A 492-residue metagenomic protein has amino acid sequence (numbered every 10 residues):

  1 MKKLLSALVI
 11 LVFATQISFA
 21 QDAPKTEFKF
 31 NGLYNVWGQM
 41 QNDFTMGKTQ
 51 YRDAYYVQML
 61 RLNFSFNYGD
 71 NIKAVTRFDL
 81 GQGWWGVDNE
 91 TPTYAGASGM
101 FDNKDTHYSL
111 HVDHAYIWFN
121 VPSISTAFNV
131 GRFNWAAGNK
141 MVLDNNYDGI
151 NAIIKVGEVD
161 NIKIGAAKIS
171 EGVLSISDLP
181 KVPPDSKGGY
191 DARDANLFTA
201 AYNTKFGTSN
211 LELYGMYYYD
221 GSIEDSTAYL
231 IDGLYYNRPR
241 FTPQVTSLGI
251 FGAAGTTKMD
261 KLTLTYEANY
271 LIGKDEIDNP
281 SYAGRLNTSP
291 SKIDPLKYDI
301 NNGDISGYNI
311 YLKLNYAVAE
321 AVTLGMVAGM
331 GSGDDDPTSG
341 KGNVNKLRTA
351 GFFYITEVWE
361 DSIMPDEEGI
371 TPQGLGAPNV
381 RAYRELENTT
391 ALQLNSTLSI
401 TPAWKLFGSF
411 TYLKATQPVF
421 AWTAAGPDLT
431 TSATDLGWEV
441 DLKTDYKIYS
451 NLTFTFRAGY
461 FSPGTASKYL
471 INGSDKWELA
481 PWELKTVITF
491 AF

Functional and structural regions predicted by a protein language model:
L5-G131, I150-I162, T204-K205, T246-S306 (+2 more regions): Beta-barrel outer-membrane channel/assembly domains of diderm bacteria
F101-D105, R132-K140, D185-Y190, R240-F241 (+1 more regions): The substrate-binding groove and active-site-proximal loops of carbohydrate-active enzymes, especially glycoside
R132-F133, D148-I153, N161-K168, D178 (+1 more regions): Acidic, metal/ion-coordinating pockets
A136-Y147, V245, K274-E276: Solvent-exposed loop/turn segments connecting transmembrane beta-strands in outer-membrane beta-barrel proteins
G165-G233, N237-T242, S247, L271-I300 (+2 more regions): Outer-membrane beta-barrel translocator/channel fold
G325-D334: Hard-cation-handling environments
S339-L386: Flexible glycine-rich, low-complexity coil/linker segments exposed to the extracellular/periplasmic environment
